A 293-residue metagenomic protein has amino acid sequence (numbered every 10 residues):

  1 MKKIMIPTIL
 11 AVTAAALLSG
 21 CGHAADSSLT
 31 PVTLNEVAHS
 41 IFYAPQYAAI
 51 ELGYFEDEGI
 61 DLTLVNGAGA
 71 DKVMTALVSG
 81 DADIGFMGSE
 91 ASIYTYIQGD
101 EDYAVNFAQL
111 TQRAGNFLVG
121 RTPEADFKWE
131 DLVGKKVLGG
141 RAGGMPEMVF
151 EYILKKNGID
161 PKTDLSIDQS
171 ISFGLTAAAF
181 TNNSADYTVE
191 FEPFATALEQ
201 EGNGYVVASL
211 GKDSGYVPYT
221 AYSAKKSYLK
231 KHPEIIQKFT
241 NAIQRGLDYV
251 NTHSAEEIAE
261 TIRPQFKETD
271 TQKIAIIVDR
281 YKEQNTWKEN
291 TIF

Functional and structural regions predicted by a protein language model:
M1-P31: Short, low-complexity disordered leader/linker segments with a strong preference for bacterial N-terminal type II
H23-A24, N157, T269: Membrane-interface elements of multi-pass transporters and channels
S27-K162, S166-S172, D186-E192, N203 (+2 more regions): Short, glycine-/small- and polar/acidic-enriched structural segments that line small-molecule recognition paths
A44, A48, L52-G53, T75 (+14 more regions): Solvent-exposed, polar/charged alpha-helical surfaces in well-ordered, non-transmembrane soluble domains, broadly
L110-V119, G204-Y228, H232, I236 (+2 more regions): Periplasmic-binding protein-like
P193-F194, K212, Q265-F266: Glycine-rich beta-alpha junction loops
L198-Q200: Short loop/helix-cap segments at secondary-structure boundaries that form the rim of catalytic
K230-F293: Secondary-structure end/capping motifs
